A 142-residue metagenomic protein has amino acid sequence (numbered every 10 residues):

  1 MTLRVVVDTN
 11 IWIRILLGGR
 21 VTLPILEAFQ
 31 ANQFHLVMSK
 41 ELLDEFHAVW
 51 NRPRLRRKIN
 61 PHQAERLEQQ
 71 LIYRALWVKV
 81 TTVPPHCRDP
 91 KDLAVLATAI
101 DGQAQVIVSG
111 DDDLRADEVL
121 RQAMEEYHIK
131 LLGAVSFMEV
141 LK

Functional and structural regions predicted by a protein language model:
M1-M38: Short, well-structured N-terminal submotif of metal-dependent ribonuclease cores
D8-T9, M38-S39, G110-D111, G133: A secondary-structure boundary/capping signal
I13-I15, R57, T82-C87: Short, flexible loop segments at the rims of nucleotide/cofactor-binding pockets, characterized by
A28, T98, A123: Hydrophobic/aromatic ligand-binding patch that stacks against planar heteroaromatic rings of cofactors or nucleotides
A28-T82: PIN-domain endoribonuclease scaffold, especially VapC-family toxins
D44-E45, P84-C87, A134-K142: A short acidic, often aromatic-flanked loop/helix-cap motif at beta-alpha or helix-coil junctions that lines enzyme
Y73-G110, A116: Active-site neighborhoods of divalent-metal-dependent phosphate/nucleic-acid chemistry enzymes
G102-V106, D112-K142: Acidic, PIN/NYN-like endoribonuclease modules and their adjacent C-terminal/linker elements
